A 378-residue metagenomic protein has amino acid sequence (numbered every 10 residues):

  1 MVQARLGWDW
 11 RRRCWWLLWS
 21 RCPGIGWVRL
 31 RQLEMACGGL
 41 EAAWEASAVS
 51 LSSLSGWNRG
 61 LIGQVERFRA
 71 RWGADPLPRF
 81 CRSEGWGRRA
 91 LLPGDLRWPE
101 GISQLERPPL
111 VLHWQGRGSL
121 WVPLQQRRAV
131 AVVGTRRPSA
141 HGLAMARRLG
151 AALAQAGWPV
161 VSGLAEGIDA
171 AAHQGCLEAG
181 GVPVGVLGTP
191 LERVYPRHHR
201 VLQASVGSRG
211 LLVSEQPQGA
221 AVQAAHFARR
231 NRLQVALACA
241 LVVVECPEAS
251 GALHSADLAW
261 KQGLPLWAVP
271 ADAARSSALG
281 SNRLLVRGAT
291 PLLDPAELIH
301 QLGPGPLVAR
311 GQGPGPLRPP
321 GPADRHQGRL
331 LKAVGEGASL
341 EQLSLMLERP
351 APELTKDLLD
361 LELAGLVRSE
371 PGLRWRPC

Functional and structural regions predicted by a protein language model:
M1-R97, A268, A364-C378: Short, small/acidic-rich helices and loops at N termini and domain boundaries of DNA replication/processing enzymes
V2-R12, L92-C378: Glycine-biased, small-residue-rich flexible motifs in mid-sequence functional cores and linkers
